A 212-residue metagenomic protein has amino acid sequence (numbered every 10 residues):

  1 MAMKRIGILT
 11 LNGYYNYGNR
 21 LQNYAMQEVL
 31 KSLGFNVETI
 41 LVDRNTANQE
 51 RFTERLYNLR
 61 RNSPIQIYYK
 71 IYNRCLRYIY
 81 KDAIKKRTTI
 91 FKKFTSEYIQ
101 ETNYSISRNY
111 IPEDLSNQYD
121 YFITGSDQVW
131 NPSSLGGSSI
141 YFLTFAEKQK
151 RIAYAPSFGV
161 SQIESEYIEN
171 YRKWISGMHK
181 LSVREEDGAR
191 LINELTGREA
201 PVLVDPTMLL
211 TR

Functional and structural regions predicted by a protein language model:
M1-A2: Short, Lys/Arg-enriched N-terminal segments with co-localized hydrophobic residues within the first ~10-30 amino acids
R5-Y17, L21-K173: Aromatic- and Gly/Pro-rich donor/ligand-binding loops that form nucleotide- or phosphate-bearing donor binding pockets
V129, D187-G188: Alpha-helix capping/helix-boundary segments
E147, G177, L195-E199: Short, structured coil segments at secondary-structure junctions
M178-E185: A short beta-strand/loop micro-motif in the catalytic core of glycosyltransferases that engages the nucleotide-sugar
A189-M208: Helix-loop-beta element that forms the nucleotide-linked donor phosphate-binding surface in glycosyltransferases
